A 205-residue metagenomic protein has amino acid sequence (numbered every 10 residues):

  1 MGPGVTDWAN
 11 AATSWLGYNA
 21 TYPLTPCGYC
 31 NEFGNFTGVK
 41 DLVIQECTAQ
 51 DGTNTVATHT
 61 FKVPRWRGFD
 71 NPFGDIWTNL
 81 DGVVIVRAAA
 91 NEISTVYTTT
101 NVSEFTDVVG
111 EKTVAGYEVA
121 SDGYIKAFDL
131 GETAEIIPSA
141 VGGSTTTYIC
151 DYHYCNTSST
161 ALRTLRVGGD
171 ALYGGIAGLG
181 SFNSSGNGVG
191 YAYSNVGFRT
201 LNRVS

Functional and structural regions predicted by a protein language model:
M1-V119: Functional-site microenvironments in short loops/helix caps that host divalent-cation chemistry
W15-L16, E32, F36, V56 (+4 more regions): C-terminal, surface-exposed recognition/capping segments
